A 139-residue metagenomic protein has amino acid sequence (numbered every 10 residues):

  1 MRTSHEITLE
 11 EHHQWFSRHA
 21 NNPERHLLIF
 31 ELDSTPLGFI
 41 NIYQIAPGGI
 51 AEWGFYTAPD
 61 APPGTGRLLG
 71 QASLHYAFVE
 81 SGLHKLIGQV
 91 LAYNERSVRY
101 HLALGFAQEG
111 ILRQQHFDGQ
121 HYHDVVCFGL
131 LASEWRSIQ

Functional and structural regions predicted by a protein language model:
M1-S17: Conserved GNAT-fold acetyl-CoA-binding loop/helix
S17-E24, F106: Short loop/turn motifs at secondary-structure junctions and domain boundaries
L27-Q139: Acyl-donor (CoA/ACP) binding surface of acyl/acetyltransferases
